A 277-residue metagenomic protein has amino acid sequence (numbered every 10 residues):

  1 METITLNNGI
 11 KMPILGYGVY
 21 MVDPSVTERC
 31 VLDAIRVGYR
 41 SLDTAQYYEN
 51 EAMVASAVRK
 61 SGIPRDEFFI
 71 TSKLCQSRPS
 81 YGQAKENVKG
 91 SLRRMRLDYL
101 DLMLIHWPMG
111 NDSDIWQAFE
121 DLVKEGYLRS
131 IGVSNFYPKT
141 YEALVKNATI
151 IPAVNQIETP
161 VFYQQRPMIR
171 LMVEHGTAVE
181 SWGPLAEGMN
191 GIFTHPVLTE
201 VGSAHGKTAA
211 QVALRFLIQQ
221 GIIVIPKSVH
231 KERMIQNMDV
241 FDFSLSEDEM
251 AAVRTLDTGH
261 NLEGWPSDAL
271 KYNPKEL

Functional and structural regions predicted by a protein language model:
M1-F68, L185: N-terminal binding-site loop/beta-alpha segment at the start of enzyme catalytic domains that lines or forms
V22-A34, S80-M95, D114, K139-E142 (+1 more regions): Short, acidic/polar
V22-S25, A45-M53, S77-G82, P108-S113 (+2 more regions): Acidic-and-aromatic substrate-binding clefts and catalytic sites of carbohydrate-active enzymes
D33, V37, R94-M95, G126 (+1 more regions): Structural motif
Y39, L97-L100, L128, P152: A structural motif
R65-R78, D101-P108, N135: A short, structured active-site edge motif that brings together acidic residues
A84-L104, D121-E125: CE4/NodB-like, metal-dependent polysaccharide N-deacetylase domain that modifies extracellular/periplasmic N-acetylated
W107-L277: Beta/alpha (TIM)-barrel catalytic core signal, keyed to glycine-rich beta->alpha loops juxtaposed to Asp/Glu that bind
